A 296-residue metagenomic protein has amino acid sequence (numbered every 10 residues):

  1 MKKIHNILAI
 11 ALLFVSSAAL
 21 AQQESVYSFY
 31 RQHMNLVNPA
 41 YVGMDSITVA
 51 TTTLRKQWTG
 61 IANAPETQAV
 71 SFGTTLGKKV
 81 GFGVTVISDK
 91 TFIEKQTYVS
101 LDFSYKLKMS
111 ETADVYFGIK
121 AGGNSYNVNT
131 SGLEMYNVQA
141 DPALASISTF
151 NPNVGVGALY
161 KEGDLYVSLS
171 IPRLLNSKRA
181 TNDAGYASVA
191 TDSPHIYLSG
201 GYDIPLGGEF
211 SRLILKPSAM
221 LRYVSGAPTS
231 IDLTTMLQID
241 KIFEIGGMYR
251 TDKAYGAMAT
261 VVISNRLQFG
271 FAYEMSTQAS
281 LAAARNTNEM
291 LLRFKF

Functional and structural regions predicted by a protein language model:
K2-I10: Sec-dependent signal peptide recognition, specifically the positively charged N-region followed immediately by
S16-A18: N-terminal signal peptide c-region/cleavage motif recognized by signal peptidases
Q22-F296: Subset of outer-membrane beta-barrel
